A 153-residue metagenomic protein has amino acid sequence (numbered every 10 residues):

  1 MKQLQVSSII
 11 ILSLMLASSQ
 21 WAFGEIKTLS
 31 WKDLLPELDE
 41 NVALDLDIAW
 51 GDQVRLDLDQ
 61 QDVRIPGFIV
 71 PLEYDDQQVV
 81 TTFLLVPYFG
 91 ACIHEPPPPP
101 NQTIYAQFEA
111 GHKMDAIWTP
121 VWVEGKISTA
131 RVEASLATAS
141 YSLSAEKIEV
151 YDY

Functional and structural regions predicted by a protein language model:
M1-I9: Bacterial N-terminal signal peptides that target proteins for export
I10-L14: Hydrophobic helical h-region of N-terminal Sec-dependent signal peptides in bacterial secretory/periplasmic proteins
A17-S19: N-terminal signal peptide c-region/cleavage motif recognized by signal peptidases
A22-Y153: OB-fold and OB-like single-stranded nucleic-acid-recognition modules and their adjacent interaction interfaces
